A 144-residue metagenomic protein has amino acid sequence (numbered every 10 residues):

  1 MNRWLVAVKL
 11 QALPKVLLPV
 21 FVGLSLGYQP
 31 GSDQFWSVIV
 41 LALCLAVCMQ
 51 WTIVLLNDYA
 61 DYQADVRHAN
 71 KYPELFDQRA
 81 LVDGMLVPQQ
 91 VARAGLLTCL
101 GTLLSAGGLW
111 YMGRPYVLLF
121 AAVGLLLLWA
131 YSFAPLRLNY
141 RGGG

Functional and structural regions predicted by a protein language model:
M1-P19, Y131-G144: Cytosolic-side membrane-entry/anchor segment at the start of a transmembrane helix
M1-W4, K9-L13, G31, F35-I39 (+2 more regions): Hydrophobic, aromatic-rich alpha-helical transmembrane segments and their membrane-interface anchor motifs
R3, K15, P19, V38 (+4 more regions): Small-residue packing motifs within transmembrane alpha-helices
V20-V22, L26, G31-A60, L118-W129: Membrane-embedded alpha-helical segments that form the functional core of polytopic membrane enzymes, especially those
Y28-S32, D58, Y62-V66, Y111-P115 (+1 more regions): Transmembrane helix-loop junctions in multipass membrane proteins, especially transporters and channels
M49, I53-L100, N139: Aspartate-rich (DDxxD/NDxxD/DxxxD) Mg2+/diphosphate-binding motifs and their adjoining helix-loop segments
L81-G144: Intramembrane alpha-helical segments
